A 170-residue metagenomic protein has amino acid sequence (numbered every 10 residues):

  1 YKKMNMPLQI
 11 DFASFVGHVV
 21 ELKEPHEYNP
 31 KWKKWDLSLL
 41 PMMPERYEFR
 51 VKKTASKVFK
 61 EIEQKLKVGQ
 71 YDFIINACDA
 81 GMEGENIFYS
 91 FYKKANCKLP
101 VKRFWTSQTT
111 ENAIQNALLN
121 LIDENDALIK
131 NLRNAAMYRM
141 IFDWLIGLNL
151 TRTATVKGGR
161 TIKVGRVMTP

Functional and structural regions predicted by a protein language model:
Y1-M140, W144-I146: Intrinsically disordered, low-complexity regulatory segments
R139-P170: Prokaryote-biased recognition of long, low-complexity C-terminal linker/tail segments that are poorly structured
